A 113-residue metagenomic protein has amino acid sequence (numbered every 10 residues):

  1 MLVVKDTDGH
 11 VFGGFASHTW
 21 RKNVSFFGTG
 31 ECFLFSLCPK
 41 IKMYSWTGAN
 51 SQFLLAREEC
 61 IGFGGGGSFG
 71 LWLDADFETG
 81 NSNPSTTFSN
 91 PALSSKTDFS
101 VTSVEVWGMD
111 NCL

Functional and structural regions predicted by a protein language model:
M1-L113: Phosphate-recognition beta-domain surfaces
